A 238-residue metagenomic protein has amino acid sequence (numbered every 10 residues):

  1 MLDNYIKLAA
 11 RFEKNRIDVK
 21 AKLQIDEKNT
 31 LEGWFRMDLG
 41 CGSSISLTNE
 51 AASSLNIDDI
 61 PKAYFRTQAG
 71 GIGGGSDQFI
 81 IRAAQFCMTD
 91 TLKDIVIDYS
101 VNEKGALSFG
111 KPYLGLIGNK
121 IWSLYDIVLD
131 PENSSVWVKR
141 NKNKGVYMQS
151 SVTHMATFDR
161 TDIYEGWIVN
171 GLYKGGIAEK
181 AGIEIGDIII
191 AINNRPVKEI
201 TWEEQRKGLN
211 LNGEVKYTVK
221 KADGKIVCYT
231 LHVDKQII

Functional and structural regions predicted by a protein language model:
M1-I238: Pepsin/retropepsin-fold aspartyl endopeptidases
